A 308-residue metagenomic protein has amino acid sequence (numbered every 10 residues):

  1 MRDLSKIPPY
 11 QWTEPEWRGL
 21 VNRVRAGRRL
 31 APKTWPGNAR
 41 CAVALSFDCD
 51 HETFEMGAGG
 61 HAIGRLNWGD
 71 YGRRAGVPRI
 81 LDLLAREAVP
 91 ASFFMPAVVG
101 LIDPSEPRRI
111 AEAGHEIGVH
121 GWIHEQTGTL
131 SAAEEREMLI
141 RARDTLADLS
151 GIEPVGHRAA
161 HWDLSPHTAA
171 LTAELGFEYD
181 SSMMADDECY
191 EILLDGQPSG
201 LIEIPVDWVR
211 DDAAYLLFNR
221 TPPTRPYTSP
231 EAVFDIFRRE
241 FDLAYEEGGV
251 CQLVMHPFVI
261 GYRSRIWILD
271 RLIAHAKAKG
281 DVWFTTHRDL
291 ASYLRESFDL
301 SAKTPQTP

Functional and structural regions predicted by a protein language model:
R2-G156, H161-V209, E231-L253, G261-P308: Catalytic alpha-helical scaffold of carbohydrate-active enzymes acting on polysaccharides/glycoconjugates
P154, F218-S229, H256-F258: Surface-exposed cleft-lining segments at the edges of enzyme active sites
E203-T224: Glycine-rich, positively charged active-site loop/lid region within alpha/beta enzyme cores that binds and organizes
